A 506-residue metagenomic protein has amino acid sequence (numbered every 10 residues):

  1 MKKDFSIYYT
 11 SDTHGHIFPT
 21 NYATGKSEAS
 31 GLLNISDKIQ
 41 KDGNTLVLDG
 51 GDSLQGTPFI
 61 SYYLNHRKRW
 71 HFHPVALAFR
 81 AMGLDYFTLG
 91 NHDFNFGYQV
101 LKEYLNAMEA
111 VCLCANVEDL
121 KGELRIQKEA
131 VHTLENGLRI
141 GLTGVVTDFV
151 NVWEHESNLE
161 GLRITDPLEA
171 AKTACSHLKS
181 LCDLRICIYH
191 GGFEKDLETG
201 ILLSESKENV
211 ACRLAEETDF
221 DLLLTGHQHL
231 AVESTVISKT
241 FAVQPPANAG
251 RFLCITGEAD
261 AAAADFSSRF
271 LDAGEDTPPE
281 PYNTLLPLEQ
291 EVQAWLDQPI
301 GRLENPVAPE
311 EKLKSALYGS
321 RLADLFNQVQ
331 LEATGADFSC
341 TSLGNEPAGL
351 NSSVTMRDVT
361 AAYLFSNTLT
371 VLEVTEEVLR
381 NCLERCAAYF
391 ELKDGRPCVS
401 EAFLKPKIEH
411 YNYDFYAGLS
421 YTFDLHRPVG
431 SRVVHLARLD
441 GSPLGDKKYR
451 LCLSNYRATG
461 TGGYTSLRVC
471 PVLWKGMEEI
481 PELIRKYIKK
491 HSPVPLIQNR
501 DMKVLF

Functional and structural regions predicted by a protein language model:
M1-T277, L317-V329, F390, W474-E479: Acidic, metal/ion-coordinating pockets
K2, A259-S353, T459, I488-F506: A short C-terminal boundary segment appended to hydrolase-like catalytic domains
D4, H16, S30, N34 (+5 more regions): Feature captures C-terminal
H16-T24, E156-N158, A308-A316, L364-T368 (+1 more regions): Glycine- and acidic
I17, L303, V307, V359: Short clusters of hydrophobic/aromatic residues that line enzyme substrate/ligand-binding pockets
L32, F72, Y98, Y282-L285 (+7 more regions): Alpha-helix initiation and N-capping motif
D37, K41, A81, E103 (+13 more regions): Charged/polar, solvent-exposed surface patches and flexible loops
